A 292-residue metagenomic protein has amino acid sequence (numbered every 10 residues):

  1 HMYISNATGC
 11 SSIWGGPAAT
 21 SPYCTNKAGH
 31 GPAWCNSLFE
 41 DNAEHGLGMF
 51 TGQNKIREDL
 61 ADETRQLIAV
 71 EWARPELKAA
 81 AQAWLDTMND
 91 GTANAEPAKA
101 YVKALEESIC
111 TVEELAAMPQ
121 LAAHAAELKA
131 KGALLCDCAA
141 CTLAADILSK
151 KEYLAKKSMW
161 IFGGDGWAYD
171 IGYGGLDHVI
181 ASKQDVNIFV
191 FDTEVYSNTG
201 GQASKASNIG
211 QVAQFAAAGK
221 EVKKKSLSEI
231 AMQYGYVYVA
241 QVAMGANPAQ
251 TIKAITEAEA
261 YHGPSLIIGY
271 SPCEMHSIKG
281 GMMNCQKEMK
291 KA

Functional and structural regions predicted by a protein language model:
H1-L60, A145-E152, A292: Conserved internal helical-beta-strand scaffold that buttresses enzyme catalytic cores
H1-Y3, S11-T25, A79, L148-Q202 (+1 more regions): Thiamine diphosphate
T20-A33, K253-A292: Glycine/aspartate-rich loop-and-adjacent alpha/beta segment that forms the canonical ThDP
Y23-S37, A203-K225, M283-A292: Acidic, Ser/Thr-rich peripheral helices and adjacent loops at domain boundaries
S37-T51, K55-D59, Y153-A155, I209-A260: Conserved thiamine diphosphate
E63-V112: Aromatic-anchored, charged helix-turn/loop surface patch used as a conserved interaction hotspot
M118-S149: Amphipathic alpha-helical binding modules
